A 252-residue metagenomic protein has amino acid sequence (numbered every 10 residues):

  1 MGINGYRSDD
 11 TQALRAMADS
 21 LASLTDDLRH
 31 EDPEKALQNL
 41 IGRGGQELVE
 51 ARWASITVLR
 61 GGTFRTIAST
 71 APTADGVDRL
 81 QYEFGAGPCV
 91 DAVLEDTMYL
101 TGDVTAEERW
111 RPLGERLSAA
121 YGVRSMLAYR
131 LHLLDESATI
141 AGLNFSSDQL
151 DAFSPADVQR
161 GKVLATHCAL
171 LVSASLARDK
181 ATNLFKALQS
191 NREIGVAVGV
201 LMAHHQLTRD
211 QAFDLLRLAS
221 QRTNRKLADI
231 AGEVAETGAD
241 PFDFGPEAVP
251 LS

Functional and structural regions predicted by a protein language model:
M1-P72, V234-S252: Intrinsically disordered, low-complexity terminal regulatory regions
G2-Y6, S146-G161: Regulatory loop-to-helix N-cap segments in sensory/regulatory domains that couple ligand/signal detection
M17, P33-L37, G85, D157 (+2 more regions): The cytosolic transmitter module of two-component sensor histidine kinases
G44, A92, L117, D135 (+2 more regions): Interdomain signal-transducing alpha-helices
V58-L59, A74-R111, E115-A119, R124: Regulatory sensory and allosteric helical modules in signal-transduction proteins and certain transcription factors
R124-L134: A short, aliphatic-rich beta-strand micro-motif
T139-L143: Short glycine-/small-residue motifs
A177-S252: Signal-transducing coiled-coil/dimerization helices and immediately adjacent hinge/linker segments that couple sensory
